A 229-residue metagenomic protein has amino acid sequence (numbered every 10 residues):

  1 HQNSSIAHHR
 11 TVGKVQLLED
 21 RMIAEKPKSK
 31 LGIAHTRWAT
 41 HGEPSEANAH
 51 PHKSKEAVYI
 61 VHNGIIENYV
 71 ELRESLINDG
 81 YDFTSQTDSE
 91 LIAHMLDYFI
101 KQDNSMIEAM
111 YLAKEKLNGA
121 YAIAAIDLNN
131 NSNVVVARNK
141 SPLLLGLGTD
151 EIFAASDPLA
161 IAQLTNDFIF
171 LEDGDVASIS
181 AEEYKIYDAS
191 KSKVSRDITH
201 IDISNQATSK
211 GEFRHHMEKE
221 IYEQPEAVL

Functional and structural regions predicted by a protein language model:
H1-H216, E223-L229: Conserved short alpha-helical segments that host acidic/polar catalytic motifs at enzyme active sites
